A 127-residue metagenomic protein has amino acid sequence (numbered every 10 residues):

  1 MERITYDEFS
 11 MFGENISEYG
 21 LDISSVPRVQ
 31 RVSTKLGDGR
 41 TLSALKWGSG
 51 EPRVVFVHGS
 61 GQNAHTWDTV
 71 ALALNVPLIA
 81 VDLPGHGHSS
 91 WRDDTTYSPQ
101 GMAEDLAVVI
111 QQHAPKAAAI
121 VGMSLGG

Functional and structural regions predicted by a protein language model:
M1-P52, N75-V76, A114-A117: Alpha/beta-hydrolase fold catalytic core
S25, R40, L78, L106 (+2 more regions): Generic low-complexity, intrinsically disordered sequence content enriched in small uncharged/hydrophobic residues
V29-R31, T66-T69, A73, G101-V109: Alpha-helical elements of Rossmann-like donor-binding domains used by nucleotide-donor carbohydrate transfer enzymes
Q30, R53-F56, R92, Q111: Residues at structural and domain junctions
L36, H58, G122: Small/polar loops that bind or transfer phosphate-bearing groups
R40-H88: Conserved HGGG/HGGXW glycine-rich cap/lid loop of the alpha/beta-hydrolase fold
L83-V121, L125: Active-site loop/oxyanion-hole signature of alpha/beta-hydrolase fold enzymes
